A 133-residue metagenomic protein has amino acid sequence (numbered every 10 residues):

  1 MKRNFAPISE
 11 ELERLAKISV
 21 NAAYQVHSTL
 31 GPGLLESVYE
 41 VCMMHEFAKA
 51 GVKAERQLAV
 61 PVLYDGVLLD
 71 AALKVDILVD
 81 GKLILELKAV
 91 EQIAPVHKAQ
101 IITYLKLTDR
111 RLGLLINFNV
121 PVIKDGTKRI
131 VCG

Functional and structural regions predicted by a protein language model:
M1-K53, K124, R129-G133: Solvent-exposed, charged helical/coil patches that constitute nucleic-acid or partner-interaction surfaces
E10, R14, L34, V38 (+2 more regions): Residues at secondary-structure transition points
G31, A54, V75-I93, Y104: Conserved catalytic cores of phosphodiester-cleaving nucleases, focusing on short active-site segments
C42, K49, E55, D70-K74 (+2 more regions): Short connector loops at helix/strand junctions that flank enzyme active sites, especially segments positioning acidic
A48-D65: A short acidic/basic microdomain associated with nuclease active sites
L58-V60, V75-I77, T127: A structural signal for short, well-ordered beta-strand segments
Y64-L68, I123-K124: Acidic pyrophosphate-coordinating catalytic loop
K88-G133: Nucleic-acid nuclease catalytic cores
